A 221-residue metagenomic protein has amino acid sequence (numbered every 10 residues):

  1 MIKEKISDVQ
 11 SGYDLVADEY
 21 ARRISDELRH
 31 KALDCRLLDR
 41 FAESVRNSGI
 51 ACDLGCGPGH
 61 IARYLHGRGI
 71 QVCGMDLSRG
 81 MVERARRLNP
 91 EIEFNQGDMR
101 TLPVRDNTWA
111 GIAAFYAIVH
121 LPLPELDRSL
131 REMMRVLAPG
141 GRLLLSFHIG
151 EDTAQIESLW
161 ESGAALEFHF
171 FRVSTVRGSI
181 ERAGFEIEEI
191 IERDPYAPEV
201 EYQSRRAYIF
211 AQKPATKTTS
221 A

Functional and structural regions predicted by a protein language model:
M1-R46, E151: Conserved class I S-adenosyl-L-methionine
I50-L54, P58-T101: Class I SAM-dependent methyltransferase SAM/SAH-binding core
A113-A114: A conserved beta-strand element that flanks and buttresses the S-adenosyl-L-methionine
D127-P139: A short glycine-rich, Lys/Arg-flanked "PGG" loop and its adjoining helix->strand segment in the class I
G141-F147: Conserved beta-strand signature within the Rossmann-like core of class I S-adenosyl-L-methionine
H148-E167: Short, glycine-/aromatic-enriched active-site segment of Class I SAM-dependent methyltransferases
F168-A183: Short alpha-helix
Y196-A221: Core SAM-dependent methyltransferase catalytic element
